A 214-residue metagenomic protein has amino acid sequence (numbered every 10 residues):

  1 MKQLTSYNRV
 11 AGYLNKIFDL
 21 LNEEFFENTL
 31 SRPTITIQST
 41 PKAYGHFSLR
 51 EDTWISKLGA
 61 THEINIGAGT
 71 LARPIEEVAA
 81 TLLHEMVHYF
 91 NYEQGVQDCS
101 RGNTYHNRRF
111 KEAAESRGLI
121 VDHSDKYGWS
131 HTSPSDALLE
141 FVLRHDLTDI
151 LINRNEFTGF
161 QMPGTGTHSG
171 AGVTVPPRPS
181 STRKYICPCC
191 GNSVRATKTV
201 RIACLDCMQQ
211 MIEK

Functional and structural regions predicted by a protein language model:
K2-A72, V96-K214: Metalloprotease/metallohydrolase-associated module, dominated by Zn2+-dependent proteases
S48-R50, V78-T81: Surface-exposed beta-strand edges and their flanking turn/coil or helix-capping segments
A80-E93: Active-site recognition of the HExxH zinc-binding catalytic motif
